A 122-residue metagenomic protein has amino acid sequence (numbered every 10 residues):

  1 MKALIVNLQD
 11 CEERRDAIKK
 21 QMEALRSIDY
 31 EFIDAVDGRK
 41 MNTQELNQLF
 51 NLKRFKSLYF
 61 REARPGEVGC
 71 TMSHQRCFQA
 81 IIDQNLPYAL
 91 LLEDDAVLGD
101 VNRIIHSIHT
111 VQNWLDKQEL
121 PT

Functional and structural regions predicted by a protein language model:
M1-L92, A96-T122: An acidic/histidine-cluster motif and surrounding catalytic segment that typifies divalent-metal-assisted enzyme active
